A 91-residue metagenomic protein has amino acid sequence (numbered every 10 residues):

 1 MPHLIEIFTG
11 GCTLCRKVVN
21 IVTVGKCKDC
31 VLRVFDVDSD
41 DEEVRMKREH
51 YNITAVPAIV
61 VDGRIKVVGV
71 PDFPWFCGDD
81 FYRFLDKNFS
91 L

Functional and structural regions predicted by a protein language model:
M1-D29: Local sequence-structure signature of Cys/Sec-based thiol-disulfide redox active-site neighborhoods
F8-G10, D29-V44: Thiol-based oxidoreductase modules, predominantly thioredoxin-like and allied folds used for disulfide exchange
T13-L14, D40, F73: Glycine-/small-residue-rich active-site loops that bind phosphorylated ligands and cofactors
K17, A58, G69: Short acidic, gly/pro-rich beta-turn/loop elements at beta-sheet edges and active-site/ligand-binding grooves
V22-V24, K47-Y51: Short, aromatic/basic amphipathic alpha-helical patches
E49-V61: Structural micro-motif
V61-L91: Non-catalytic, surface beta->alpha helical segment in thiol-disulfide oxidoreductase systems
